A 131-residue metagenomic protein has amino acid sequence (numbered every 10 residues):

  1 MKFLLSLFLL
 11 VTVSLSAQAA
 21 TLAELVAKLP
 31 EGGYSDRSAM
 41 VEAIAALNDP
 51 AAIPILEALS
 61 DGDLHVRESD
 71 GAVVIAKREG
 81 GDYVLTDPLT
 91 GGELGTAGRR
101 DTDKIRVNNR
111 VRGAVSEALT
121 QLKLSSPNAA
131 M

Functional and structural regions predicted by a protein language model:
M1-K2: N-terminal secretory signal peptides that target proteins for export/translocation
L5-S14: Bacterial N-terminal signal peptides
A19-M131: Extended repeat-based scaffolds of very large eukaryotic assembly and lipid-transport proteins
